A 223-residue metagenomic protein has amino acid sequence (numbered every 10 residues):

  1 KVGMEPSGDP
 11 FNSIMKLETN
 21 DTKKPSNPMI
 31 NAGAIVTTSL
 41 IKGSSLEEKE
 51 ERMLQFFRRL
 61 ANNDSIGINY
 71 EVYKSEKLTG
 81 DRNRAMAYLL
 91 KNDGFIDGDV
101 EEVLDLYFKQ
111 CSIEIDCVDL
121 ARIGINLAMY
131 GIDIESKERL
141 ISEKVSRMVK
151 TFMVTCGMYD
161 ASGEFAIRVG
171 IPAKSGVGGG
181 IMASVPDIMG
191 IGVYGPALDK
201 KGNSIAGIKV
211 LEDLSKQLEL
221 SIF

Functional and structural regions predicted by a protein language model:
K1, I123, I191: Active-site SXXK
K1-Q110: Active-site-adjacent helix/loop patches that line small-molecule binding or acyl-intermediate pockets
P25-M29, L78, R82, S112-D116 (+3 more regions): Secondary-structure capping and boundary motifs in well-ordered enzyme cores
A34-T38, G124, M189: Well-ordered alpha-helical segments within folded domains of soluble proteins
V36, D119-R122, K209: Short amphipathic alpha-helical face segments that pack within enzyme cores and frequently flank/anchor catalytic
S44-E50, L60-I66, D81-N83, A87 (+2 more regions): Bacterial peptidoglycan biogenesis and beta-lactam-recognition machinery
M129-F223: Structured C-terminal helix/loop/strand segments within mature extracytoplasmic catalytic/sensor domains
